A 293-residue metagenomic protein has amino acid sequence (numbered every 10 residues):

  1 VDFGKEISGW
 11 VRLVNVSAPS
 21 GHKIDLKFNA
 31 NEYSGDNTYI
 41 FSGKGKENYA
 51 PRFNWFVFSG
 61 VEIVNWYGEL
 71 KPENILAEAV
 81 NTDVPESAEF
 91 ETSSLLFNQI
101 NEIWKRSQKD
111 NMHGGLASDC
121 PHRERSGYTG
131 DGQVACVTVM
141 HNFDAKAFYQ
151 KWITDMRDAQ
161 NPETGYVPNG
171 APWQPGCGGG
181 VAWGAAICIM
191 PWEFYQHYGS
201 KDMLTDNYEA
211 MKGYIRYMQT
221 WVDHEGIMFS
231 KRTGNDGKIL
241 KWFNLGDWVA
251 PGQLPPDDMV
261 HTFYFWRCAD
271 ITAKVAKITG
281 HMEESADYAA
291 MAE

Functional and structural regions predicted by a protein language model:
V1-H122, G130-D131, A147-Q150, V167-P172 (+3 more regions): Extracellular/oxidizing-compartment recognition motifs
L13, V61, W104, A135 (+4 more regions): Conserved hydrophobic/aromatic pocket- or pore-lining residues that grip, position, or stack substrates in active sites
G35-N37, D119, E163-I187, Q219-M291: The feature captures the catalytic groove of carbohydrate-active enzymes
K44, Y195, G199-D202, D206 (+2 more regions): N-terminal catalytic cores of secreted or lumenal carbohydrate-active enzymes
I100, W152, I187, N207 (+4 more regions): Stable alpha-helical elements in mature extracytoplasmic
K105-L116, K146-V167, N207-I227, A289-E293: Long, well-ordered core segments of solenoidal/helical folds
Q133-P191: Structured core of small recognition/catalytic domains
V134-A145, I187-M203, Y264-H281: Well-ordered alpha-helical scaffold segments within catalytic/enzyme domains
